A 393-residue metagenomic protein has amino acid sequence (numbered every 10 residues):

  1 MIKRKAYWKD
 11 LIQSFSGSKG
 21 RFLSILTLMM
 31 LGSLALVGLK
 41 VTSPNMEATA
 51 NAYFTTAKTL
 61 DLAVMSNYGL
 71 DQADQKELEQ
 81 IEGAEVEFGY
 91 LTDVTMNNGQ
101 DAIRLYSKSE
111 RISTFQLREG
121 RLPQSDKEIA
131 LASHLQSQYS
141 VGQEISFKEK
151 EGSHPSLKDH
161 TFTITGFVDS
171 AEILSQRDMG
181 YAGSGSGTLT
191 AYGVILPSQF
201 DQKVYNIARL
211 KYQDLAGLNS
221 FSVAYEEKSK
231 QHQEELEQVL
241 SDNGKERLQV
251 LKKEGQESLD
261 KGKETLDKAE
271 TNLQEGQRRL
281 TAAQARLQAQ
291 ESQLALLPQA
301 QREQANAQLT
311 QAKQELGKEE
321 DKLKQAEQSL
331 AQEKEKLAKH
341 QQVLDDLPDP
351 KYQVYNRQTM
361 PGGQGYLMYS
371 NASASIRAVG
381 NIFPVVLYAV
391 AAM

Functional and structural regions predicted by a protein language model:
K3-A392: Membrane transport/envelope proteins' first extracytoplasmic loop
